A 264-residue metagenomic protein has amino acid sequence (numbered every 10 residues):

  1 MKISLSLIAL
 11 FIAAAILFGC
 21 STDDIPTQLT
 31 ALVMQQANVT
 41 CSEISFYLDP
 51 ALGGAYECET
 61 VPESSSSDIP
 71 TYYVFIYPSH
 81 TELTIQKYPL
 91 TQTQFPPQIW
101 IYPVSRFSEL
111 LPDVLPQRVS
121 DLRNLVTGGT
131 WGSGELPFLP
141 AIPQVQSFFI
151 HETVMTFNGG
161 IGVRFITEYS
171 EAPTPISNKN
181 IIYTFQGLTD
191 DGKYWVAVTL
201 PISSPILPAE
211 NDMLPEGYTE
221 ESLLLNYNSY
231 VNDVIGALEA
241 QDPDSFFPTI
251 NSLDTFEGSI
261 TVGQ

Functional and structural regions predicted by a protein language model:
M1-S6: Positively charged n-region of N-terminal signal peptides that target proteins for export
L17-G19: C-terminal motif of bacterial Sec signal peptides marking the signal peptidase cleavage site
S21-D23: Bacterial signal peptide processing site
Q28-G159, S252-Q264: N-terminal "mature-domain start" segment
L32-I44, V198-Q264: Surface-exposed amphipathic alpha-helical segments
G128-K193, T199-P208: Signature of long, low-cysteine stretches enriched in small and polar/charged residues
